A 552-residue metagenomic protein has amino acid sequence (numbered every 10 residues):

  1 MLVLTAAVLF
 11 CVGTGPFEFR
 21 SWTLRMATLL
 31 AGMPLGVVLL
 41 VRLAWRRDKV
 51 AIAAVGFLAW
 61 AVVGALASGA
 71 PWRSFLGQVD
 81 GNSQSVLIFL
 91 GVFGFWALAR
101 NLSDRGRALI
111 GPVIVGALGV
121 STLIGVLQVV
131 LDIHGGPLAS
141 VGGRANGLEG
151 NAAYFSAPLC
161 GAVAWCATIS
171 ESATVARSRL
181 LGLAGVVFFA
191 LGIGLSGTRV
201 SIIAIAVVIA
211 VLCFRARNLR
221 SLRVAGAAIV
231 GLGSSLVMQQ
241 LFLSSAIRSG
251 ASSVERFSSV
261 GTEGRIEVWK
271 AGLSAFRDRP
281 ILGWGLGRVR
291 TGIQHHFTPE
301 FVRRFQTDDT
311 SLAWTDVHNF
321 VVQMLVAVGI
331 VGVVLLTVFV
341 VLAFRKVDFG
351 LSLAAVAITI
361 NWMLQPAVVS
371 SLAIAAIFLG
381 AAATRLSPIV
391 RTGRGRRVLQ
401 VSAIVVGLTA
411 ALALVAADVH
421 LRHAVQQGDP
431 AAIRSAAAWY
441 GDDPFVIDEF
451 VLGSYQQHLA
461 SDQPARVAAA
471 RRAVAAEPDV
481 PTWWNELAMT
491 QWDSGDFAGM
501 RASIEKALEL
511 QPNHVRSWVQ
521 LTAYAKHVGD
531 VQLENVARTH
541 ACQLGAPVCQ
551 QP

Functional and structural regions predicted by a protein language model:
M1-D80, G94-G116, I169-L183, A210-G233 (+11 more regions): Transmembrane signal-anchor hairpin modules in multi-pass inner-membrane enzymes, especially those that act on
M1-T14, T28-L39, L58-A65, S85-N101 (+5 more regions): Alpha-helical transmembrane segments of multi-pass inner-membrane proteins
P16-F19, A70-R73, V126-P137, Q240-A251 (+1 more regions): Helix-to-loop transition at the C-terminal end of transmembrane segments
S74, I133-R144, S249-G250, V254-E263 (+3 more regions): Interfacial juxtamembrane loops and adjacent helix segments that form the catalytic/substrate-binding surfaces
I193, M324, H423-Q426, G453-Q456 (+2 more regions): Residue-level signature for tetratricopeptide repeat
F445-E449, W483, S517, Q550-Q551: TPR alpha-solenoid repeat register
